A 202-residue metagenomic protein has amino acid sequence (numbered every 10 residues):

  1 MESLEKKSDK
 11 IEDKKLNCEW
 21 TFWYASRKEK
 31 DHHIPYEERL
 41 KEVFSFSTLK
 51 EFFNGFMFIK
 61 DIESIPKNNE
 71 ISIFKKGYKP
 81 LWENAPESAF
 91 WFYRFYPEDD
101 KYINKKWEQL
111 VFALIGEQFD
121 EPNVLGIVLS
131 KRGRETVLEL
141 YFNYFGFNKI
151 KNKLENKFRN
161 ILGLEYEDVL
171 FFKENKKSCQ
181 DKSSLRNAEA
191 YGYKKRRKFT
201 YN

Functional and structural regions predicted by a protein language model:
E2-C18, E38, E63-S64, N68-N202: Conserved NAD+-utilizing ADP-ribose enzyme module
K14-F44: Glycine-rich loop/turn
W20, L49-F56, W82, W107: Generic detector of bulky aromatic hydrophobic side chains
E37-I62, Y93: Extended catalytic/binding region for NAD+/ADP-ribose chemistry, centered on the ART fold
